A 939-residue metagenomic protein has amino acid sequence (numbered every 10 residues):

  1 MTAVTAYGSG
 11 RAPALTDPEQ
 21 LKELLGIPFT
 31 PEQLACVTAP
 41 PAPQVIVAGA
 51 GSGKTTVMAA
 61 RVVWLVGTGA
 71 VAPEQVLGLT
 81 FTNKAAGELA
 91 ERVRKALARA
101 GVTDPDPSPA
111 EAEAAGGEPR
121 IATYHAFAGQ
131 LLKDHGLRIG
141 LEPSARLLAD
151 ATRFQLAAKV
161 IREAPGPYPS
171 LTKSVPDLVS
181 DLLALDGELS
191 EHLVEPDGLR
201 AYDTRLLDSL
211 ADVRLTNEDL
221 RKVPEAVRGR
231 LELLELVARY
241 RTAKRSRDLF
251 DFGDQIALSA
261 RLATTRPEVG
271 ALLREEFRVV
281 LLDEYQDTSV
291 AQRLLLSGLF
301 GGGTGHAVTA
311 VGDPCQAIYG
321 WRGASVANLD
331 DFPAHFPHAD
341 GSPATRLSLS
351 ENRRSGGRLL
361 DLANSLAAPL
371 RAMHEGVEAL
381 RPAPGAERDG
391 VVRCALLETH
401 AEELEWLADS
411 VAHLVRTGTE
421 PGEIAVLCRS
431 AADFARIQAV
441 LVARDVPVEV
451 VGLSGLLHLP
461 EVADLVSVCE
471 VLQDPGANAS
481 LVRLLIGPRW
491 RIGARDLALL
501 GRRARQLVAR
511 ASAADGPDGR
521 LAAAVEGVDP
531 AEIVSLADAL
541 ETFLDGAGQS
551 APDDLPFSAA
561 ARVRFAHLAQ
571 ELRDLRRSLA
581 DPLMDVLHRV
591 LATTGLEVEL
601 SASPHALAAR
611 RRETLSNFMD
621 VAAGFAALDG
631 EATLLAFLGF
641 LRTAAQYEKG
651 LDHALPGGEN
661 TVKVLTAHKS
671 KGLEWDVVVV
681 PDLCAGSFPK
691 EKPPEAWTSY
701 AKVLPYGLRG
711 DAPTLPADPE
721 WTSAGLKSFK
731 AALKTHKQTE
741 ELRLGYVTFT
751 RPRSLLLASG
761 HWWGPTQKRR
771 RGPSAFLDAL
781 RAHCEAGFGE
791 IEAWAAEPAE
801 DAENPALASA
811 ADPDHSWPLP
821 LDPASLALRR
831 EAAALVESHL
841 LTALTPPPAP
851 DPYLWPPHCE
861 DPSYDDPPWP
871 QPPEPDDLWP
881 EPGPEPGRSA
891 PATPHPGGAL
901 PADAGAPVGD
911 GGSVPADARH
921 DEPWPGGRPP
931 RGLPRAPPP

Functional and structural regions predicted by a protein language model:
M1-L141, L147, E268-A271, V279-L281 (+11 more regions): P-loop NTPase Walker
M1-R11, K22, T419, I437 (+3 more regions): Accessory/regulatory regions of helicases
T2-L21, L25, P31, A59 (+10 more regions): Conserved RecA-like helicase ATPase core segment that couples NTP binding/hydrolysis to strand translocation
P18-A50, T55-A59, V63, A72 (+9 more regions): Conserved helicase NTPase motor core
I46, A50-M58, V62, P73 (+9 more regions): Helicase P-loop NTPase motor core
G101-P107, E113, D445-H458: Conserved RecA-like helicase motor-core motifs
E113-E118, G136-E235, R245-R247, F277 (+5 more regions): ATP-hydrolysis module of ASCE/P-loop NTPase motor domains, specifically the Walker B Asp-Glu catalytic pair
T204-R205, K222-R230, E420, F434-V446 (+7 more regions): Conserved helicase C-terminal RecA-like lobe
